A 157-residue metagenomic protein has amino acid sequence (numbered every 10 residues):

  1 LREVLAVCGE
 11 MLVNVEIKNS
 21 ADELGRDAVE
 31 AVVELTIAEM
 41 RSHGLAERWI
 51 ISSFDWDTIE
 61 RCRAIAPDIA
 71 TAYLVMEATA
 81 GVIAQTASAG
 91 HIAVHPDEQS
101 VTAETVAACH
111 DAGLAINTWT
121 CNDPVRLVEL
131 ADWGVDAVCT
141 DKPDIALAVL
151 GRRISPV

Functional and structural regions predicted by a protein language model:
L1-A70, M76, A89-I92, P96 (+1 more regions): Metal-dependent phosphodiesterase/phospholipase catalytic core, i.e., the His/Asp/Glu-rich active-site region
R2, V7, A72-V157: C-terminal active-site rim and adjoining tail of enzyme catalytic domains
